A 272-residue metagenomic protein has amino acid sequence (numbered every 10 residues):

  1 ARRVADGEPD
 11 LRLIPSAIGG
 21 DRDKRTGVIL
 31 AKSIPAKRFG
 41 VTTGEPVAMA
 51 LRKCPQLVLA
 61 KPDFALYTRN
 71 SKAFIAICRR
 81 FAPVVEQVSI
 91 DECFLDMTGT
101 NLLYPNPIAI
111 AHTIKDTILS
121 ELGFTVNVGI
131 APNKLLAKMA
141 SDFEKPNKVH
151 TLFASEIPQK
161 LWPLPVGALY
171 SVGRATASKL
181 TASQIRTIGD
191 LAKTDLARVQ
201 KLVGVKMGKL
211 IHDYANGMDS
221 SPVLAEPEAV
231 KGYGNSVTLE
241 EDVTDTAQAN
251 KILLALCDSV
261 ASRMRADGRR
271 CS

Functional and structural regions predicted by a protein language model:
A1-I90, F94: Residues that scaffold, gate, or flank divalent-cation-dependent active/transport sites
R2-A5, V28-A31, L136-E144, P222-E226: Short acidic, glycine/serine/threonine-rich loops at helix termini
A73, I77-F81, T113-L122, K179 (+2 more regions): Generic non-transmembrane alpha-helical segments
V88-E92, A131-K134, E228, R269-S272: Short Gly/Ser/Thr- and Asp/Glu-enriched loop/turn motifs at secondary-structure junctions
L95-K115, Q184: Catalytic palm subdomain of template-directed nucleic-acid polymerases, centered on the conserved carboxylate motif
N106-P165: Long, highly charged, low-complexity intrinsically disordered interaction regions that mediate electrostatic DNA/RNA
A168, T176-S272: DNA-contacting surface of Y-family translesion DNA polymerases
